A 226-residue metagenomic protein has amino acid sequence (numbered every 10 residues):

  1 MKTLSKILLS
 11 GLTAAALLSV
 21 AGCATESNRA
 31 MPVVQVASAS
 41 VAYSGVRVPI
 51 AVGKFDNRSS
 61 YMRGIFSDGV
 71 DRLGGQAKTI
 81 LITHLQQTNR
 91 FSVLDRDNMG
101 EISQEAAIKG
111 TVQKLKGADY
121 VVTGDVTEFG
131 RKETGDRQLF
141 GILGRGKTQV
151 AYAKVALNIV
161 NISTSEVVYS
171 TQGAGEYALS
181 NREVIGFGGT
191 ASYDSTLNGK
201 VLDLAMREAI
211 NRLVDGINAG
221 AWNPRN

Functional and structural regions predicted by a protein language model:
M1-G11: Bacterial N-terminal signal peptides that target proteins for export
L17-V20: Bacterial Sec-type N-terminal signal peptides, specifically the leucine/valine-rich hydrophobic h-region
C23-V93, N98-A106, L179, I185-D194 (+1 more regions): A structural "domain/chain start" motif
E26-R29, E101-V168, A178-N181, I185-S192: Surface-exposed short loop/turn segments
G45-I50, Q76, I80, Q86-T88 (+3 more regions): Extracytoplasmic
D97, T171-A174: Short hydrophobic alpha-helix segments
V168-Q172, R207-E208: Juxtamembrane/interfacial segments around transmembrane helices
